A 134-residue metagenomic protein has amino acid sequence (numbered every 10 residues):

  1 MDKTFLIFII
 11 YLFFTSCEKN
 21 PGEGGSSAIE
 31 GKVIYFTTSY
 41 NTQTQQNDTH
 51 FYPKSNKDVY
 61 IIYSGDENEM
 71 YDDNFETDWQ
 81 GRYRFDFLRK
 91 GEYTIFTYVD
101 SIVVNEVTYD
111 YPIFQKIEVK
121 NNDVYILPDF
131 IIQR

Functional and structural regions predicted by a protein language model:
D2-F8: Sec-dependent signal peptide recognition, specifically the positively charged N-region followed immediately by
F13-S16: C-terminal motif of bacterial Sec signal peptides marking the signal peptidase cleavage site
G24-A28, T42-Q45: Short coil/turn motif common to extracellular beta-sandwich-like domains
S27-F36: A short, amphipathic beta-strand motif
T49-N74: Short amphipathic beta-strand segments in non-cytosolic proteins
D78-F87: Short, surface-exposed beta-strand/beta-hairpin micro-motifs centered on an aromatic residue
G91-T97: A short tyrosine-centered beta-strand micro-motif
V99-L127, I132-R134: Structured interaction patches on ligand/partner-binding surfaces of diverse proteins
